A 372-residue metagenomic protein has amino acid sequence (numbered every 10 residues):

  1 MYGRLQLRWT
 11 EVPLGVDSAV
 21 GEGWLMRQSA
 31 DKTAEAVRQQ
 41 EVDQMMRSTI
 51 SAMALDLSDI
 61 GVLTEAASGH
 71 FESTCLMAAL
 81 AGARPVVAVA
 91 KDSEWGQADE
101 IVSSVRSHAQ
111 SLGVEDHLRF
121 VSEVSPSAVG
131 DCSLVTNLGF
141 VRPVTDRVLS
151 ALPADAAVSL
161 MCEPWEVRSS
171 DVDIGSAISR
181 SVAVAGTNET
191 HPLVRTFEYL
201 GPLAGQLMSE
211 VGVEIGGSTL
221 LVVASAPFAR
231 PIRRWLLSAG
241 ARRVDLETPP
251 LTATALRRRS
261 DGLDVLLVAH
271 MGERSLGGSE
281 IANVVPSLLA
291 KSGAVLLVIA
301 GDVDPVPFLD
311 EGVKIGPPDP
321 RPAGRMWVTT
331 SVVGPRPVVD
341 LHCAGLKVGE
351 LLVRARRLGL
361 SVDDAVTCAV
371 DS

Functional and structural regions predicted by a protein language model:
A19-I50: Positively charged, low-complexity intrinsically disordered leader regions
D59-E72, G201-G240: Glycine-rich adenosine-cofactor-binding loop
S68-A83: Histidine-anchored nucleotide/phosphate-binding helix
L80, A88-S111: Glycine-rich phosphate-binding loop and adjoining beta1-alpha1-beta2 segment of Rossmann-like nucleotide-binding folds
A83-R84, L152-A157, R180-V182, A241 (+1 more regions): A short helix->loop->beta-strand "cap" motif at the edges of active sites that frequently abuts
S127-S150, P249-V332: Rossmann-like adenosine-cofactor binding region
G130-G212, G301-L309: Phosphate/diphosphate ligand-binding glycine-rich loop within oxidoreductases
A185-S218, A294-S372: Adenosine-phosphate binding glycine-rich loop
